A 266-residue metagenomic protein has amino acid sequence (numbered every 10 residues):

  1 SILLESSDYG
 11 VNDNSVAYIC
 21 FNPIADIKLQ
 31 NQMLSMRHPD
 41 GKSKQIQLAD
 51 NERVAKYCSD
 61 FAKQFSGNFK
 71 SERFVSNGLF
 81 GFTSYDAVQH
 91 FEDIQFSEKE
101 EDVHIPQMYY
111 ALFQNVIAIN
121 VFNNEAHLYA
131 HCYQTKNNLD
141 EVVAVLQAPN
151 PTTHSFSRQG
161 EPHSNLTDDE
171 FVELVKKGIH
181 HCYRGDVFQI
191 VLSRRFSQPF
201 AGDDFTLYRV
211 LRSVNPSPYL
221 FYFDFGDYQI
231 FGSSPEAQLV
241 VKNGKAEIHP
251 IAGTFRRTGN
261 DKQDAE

Functional and structural regions predicted by a protein language model:
S1-E266: Extended alpha-helical targeting/anchoring segments, especially N-terminal organellar/secretory targeting helices
